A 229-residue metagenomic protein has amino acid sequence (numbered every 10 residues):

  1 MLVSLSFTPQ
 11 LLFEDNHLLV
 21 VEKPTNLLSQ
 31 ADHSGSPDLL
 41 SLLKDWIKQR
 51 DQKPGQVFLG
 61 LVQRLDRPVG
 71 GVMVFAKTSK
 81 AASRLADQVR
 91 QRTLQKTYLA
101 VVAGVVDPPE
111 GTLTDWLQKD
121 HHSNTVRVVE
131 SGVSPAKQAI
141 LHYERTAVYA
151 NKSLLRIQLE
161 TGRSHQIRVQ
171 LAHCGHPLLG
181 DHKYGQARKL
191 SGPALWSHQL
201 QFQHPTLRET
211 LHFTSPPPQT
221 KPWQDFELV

Functional and structural regions predicted by a protein language model:
M1-V229: RNA pseudouridine synthases
